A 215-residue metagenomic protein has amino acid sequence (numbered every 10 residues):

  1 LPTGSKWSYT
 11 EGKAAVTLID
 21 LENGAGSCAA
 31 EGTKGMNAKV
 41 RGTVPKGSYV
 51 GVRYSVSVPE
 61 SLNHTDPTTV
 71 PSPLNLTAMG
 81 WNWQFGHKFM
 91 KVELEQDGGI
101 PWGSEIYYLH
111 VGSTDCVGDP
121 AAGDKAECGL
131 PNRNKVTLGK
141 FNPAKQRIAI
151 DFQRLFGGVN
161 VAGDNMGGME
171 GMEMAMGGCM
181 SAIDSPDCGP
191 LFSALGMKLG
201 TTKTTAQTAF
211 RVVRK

Functional and structural regions predicted by a protein language model:
L1-K215: A short, solvent-exposed, low-complexity linear motif enriched for acidic/polar residues with Pro/Gly/Ser/Thr
